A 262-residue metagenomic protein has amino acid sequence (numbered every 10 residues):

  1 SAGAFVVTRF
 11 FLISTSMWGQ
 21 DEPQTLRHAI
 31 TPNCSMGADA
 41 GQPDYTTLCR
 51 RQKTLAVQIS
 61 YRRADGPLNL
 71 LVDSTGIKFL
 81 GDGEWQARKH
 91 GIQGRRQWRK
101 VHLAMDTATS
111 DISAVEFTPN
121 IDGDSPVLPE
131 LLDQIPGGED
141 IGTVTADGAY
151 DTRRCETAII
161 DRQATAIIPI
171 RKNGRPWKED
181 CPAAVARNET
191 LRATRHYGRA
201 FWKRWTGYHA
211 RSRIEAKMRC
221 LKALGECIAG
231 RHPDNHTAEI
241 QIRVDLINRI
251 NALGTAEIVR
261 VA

Functional and structural regions predicted by a protein language model:
S1-A2: Basic, low-complexity segments
F5-Q20, Q24-K172, P176-K178, P182-A183 (+4 more regions): Polybasic low-complexity intrinsically disordered regions
D180-R195: Acidic, Ser/Thr-rich peripheral helices and adjacent loops at domain boundaries
R199-A262: Basic, amphipathic alpha-helical segments enriched in Lys/Arg and hydrophobic/aromatic residues
